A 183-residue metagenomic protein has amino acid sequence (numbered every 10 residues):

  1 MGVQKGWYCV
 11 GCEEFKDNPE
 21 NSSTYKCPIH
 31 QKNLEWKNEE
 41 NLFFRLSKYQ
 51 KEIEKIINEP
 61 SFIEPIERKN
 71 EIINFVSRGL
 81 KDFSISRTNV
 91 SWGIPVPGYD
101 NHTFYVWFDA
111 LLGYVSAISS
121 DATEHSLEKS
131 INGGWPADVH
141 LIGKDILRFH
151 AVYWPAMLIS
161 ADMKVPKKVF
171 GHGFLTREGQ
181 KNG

Functional and structural regions predicted by a protein language model:
M1, N18-P19: Secretory-pathway extracellular proteins and peptide precursors enriched for disulfide-bonded cysteines
M1, W7-V10: Structured, non-catalytic alpha/beta "coupling" segments that mediate domain-domain communication and provide generic
G2-Q4, I29-G183: Structured secondary-structure scaffolds
K5, N21-T24: Short metal-coordination and nucleic-acid-contact micro-motifs, chiefly zinc-binding Cys/His arrays
C9-C12, C27-H30: Short cysteine-rich clusters marking metal-coordination/redox-active sites
C12-E14, E20-S22, S119, Q180-G183: Short acidic, glycine/serine/threonine-rich loops at helix termini
C12-F15, G93-P95: Catalytic micro-motifs at enzyme active sites that drive phosphoryl/nucleotidyl and oxygen chemistry
